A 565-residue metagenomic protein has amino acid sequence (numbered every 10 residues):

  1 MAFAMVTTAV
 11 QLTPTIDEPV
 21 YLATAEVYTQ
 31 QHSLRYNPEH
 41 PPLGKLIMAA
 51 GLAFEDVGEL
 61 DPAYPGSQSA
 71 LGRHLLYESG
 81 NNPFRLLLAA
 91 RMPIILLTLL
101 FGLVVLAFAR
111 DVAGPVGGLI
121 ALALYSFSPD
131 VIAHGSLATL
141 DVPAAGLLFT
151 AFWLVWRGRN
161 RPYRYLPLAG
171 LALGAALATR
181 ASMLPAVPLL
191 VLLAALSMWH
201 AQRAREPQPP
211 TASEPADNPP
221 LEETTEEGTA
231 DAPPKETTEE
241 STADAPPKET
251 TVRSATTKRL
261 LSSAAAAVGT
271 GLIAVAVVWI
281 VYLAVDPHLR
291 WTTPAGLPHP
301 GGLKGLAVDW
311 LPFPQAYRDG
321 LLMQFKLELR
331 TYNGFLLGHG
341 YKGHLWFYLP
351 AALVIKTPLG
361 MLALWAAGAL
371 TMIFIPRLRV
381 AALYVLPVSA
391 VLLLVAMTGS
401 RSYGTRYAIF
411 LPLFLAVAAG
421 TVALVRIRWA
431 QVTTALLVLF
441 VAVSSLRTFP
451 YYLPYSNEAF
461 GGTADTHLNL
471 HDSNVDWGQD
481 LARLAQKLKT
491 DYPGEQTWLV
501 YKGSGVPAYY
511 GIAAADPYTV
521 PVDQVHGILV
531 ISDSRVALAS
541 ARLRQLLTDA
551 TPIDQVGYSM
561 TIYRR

Functional and structural regions predicted by a protein language model:
I16, A89-L99, V116-F127, V131-T150 (+3 more regions): Multi-pass, polyprenyl lipid-linked donor-dependent membrane glycosyltransferases
Q30, L34-P93, R290-K342: Interfacial juxtamembrane loops and adjacent helix segments that form the catalytic/substrate-binding surfaces
R110, A151-L166, M198-A201: Membrane-interface transmembrane helices that cradle and orient dolichyl/undecaprenyl
A121, W365-A367, P376-M397, L546-A550: Transmembrane alpha-helix segments characteristic of polytopic inner-membrane glycan-assembly/cell-envelope
G158-G174, A255-L261, V388-S389: Short hydrophobic alpha-helices at membrane interfaces in multi-pass membrane enzymes
P188, V268-G271, I373, R377-L378 (+3 more regions): Signature aromatic-anchored transmembrane alpha helix within multi-pass, membrane-resident enzymes that catalyze glycan
E227, E249, R253, L337 (+1 more regions): C-terminal luminal/periplasmic domains and tails of membrane-associated envelope-modifying transferases
A352, T357-R379: Hydrophobic, aromatic-rich transmembrane alpha-helices and their immediate juxtamembrane boundary segments
